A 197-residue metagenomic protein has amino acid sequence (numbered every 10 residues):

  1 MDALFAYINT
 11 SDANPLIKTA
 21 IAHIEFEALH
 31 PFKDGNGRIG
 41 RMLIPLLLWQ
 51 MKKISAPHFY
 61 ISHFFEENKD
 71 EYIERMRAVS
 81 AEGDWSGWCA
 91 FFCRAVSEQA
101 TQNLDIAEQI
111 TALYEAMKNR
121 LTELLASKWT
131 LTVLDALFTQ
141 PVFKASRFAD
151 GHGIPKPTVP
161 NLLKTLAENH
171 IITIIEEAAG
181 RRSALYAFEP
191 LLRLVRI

Functional and structural regions predicted by a protein language model:
M1-A107: Phosphate/pyrophosphate-binding active-site loops
H23, F64, Q109-A116, L185: A glycine-rich phosphate-binding loop feature that marks nucleotide/adenosyl-phosphate handling sites
L104-L134: Short alpha-helical segments that sit at the start of domains
A126-S127, I174-I197: Short, cationic-aromatic polyanion-contact patches
L134, T139-H152: Short acidic, hydrophobic short linear motifs in intrinsically disordered regions
L137, V159-N169, Y186: Basic amphipathic alpha-helical segments that dock to polyanions
